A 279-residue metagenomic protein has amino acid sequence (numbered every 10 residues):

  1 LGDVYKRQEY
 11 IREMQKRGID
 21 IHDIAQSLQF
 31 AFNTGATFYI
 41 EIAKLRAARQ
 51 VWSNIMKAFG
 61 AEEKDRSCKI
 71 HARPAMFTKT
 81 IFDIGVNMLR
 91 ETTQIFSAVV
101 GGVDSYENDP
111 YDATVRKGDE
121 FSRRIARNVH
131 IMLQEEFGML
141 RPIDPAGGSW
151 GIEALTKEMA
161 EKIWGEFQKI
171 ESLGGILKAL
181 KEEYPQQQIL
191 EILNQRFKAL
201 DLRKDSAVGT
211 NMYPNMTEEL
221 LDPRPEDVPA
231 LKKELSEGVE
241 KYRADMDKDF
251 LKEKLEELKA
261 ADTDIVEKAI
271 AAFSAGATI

Functional and structural regions predicted by a protein language model:
L1-Y5: Short, small-residue-biased leader/transition segments that mark boundaries at the very start of proteins
K6-R17, L45-F59, E91-G102, I125-N128 (+10 more regions): Generic, well-ordered alpha-helical scaffold segments in large soluble proteins
Y10-Y39, A58-I81, F96-V115, M132-E153 (+1 more regions): Core alpha/beta catalytic barrel or barrel-like domain that forms the active/cofactor pocket in diverse metabolic
F32, A43, T93, P110 (+8 more regions): Solvent-exposed, flexible loop/coil residues
G35-A47, A75-M88, R116-A126, G151-E166 (+2 more regions): Short glycine/threonine-rich loop-to-helix capping motif typified by GTGT followed within a few residues by an Asp-Pro
K44-L45, G85, P110-Y111, S122 (+3 more regions): Composition- and surface-driven signal marking solvent-exposed, interaction-prone regions in large proteins
T78, P110-R116, E136-G151, R243 (+1 more regions): N-terminal glycine-/lysine-enriched basic segments
D104, E136, L140, K162-A261 (+1 more regions): Intrinsic disorder at enzyme termini
